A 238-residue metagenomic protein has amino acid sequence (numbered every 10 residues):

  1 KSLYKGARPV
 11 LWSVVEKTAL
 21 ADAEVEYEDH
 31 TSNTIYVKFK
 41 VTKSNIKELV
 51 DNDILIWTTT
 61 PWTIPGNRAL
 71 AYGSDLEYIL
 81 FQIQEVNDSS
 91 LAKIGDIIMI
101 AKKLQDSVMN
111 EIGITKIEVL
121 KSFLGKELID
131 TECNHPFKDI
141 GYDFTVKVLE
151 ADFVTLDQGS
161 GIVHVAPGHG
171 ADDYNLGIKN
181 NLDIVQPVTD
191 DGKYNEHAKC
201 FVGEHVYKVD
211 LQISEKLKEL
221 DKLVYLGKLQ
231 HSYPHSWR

Functional and structural regions predicted by a protein language model:
S2-P65, I79, Q84-S89, E127-C133 (+3 more regions): Residue patterns forming the tRNA-binding/recognition surfaces of aminoacyl-tRNA synthetases and related DALR
Y78-L80, N87-H135: Carboxylate/His-rich catalytic cores and anion/metal-binding grooves
K138: Glycine-rich, acidic and aromatic/proline-enriched surface loops and short helix-turn segments that act as binding
K147-L149: C-terminal accessory/binding modules appended to enzymatic or scaffolding proteins
